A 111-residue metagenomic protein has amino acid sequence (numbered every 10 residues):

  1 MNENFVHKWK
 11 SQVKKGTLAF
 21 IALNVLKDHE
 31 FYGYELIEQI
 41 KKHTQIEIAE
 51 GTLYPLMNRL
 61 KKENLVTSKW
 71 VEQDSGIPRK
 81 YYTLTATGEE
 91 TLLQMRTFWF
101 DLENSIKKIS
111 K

Functional and structural regions predicted by a protein language model:
M1-T17, M95-T97, S105: Intrinsically disordered, low-complexity serine/threonine- and proline-rich regulatory segments
W9, V71-E72: Short, solvent-exposed loop/turn elements at beta->coil junctions and helix N-caps that rim active or binding pockets
K10-T52: N-terminal helix-turn-helix DNA-binding core of bacterial DNA-binding proteins
M57-K61: Short, hydrophobic-biased segments on the C-terminal half of alpha helices that form "recognition helices"
N64: Glycine-centered, phosphate/nucleic-acid-interacting loop/turn motifs that mediate DNA/RNA or nucleotide
S68: Short beta-strand "wing" residues that participate in macromolecule-binding interfaces
D74-R96: Basic, amphipathic "hinge/linker" alpha-helix immediately C-terminal to the N-terminal HTH DNA-binding motif
E90-K111: Amphipathic alpha-helical dimerization/coiled-coil segments that flank or bridge DNA-binding/regulatory modules
